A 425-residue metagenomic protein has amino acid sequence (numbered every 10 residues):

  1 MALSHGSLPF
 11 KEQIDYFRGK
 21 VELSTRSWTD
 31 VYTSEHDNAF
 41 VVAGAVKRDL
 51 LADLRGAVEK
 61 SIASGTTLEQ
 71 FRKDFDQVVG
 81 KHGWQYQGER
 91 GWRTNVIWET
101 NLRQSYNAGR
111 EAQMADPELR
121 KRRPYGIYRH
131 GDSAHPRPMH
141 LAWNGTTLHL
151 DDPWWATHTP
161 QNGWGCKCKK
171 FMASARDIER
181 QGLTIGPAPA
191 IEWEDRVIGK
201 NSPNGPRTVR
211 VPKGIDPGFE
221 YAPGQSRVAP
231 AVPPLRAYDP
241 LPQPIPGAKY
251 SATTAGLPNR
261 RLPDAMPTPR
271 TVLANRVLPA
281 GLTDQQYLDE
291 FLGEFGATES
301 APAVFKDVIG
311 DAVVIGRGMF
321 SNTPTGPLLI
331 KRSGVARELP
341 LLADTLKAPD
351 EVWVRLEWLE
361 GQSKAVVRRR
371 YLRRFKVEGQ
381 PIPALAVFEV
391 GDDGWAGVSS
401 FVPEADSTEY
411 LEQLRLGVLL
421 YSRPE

Functional and structural regions predicted by a protein language model:
M1-K73, V78-V79: Structured, charged N-terminal subsegments at the starts of enzyme catalytic cores and at intra-chain domain/subunit
M1-T25, G199-K200, V209-V211, I215-A255: Catalytic core of IPPT-family isopentenyl/dimethylallyl transferases that prenylate adenosine-containing substrates
V46-Y125: Active-site acidic/histidine clusters and adjacent loop/turn architecture that either coordinate catalytic ions
D49, T66, R93, H135 (+3 more regions): Short, well-structured alpha-helical interface segments that form or flank functional binding sites
T100, H130, A142, K170-M172 (+4 more regions): Hydrophobic side chains in beta-strands
N101-G165, K169-D177: Conserved short secondary-structure elements within globular domains
T147-F219, S400-E425: Compact mixed alphabeta submodule
D239-E425: Ribonuclease/tRNase effector modules and their secretory precursors
